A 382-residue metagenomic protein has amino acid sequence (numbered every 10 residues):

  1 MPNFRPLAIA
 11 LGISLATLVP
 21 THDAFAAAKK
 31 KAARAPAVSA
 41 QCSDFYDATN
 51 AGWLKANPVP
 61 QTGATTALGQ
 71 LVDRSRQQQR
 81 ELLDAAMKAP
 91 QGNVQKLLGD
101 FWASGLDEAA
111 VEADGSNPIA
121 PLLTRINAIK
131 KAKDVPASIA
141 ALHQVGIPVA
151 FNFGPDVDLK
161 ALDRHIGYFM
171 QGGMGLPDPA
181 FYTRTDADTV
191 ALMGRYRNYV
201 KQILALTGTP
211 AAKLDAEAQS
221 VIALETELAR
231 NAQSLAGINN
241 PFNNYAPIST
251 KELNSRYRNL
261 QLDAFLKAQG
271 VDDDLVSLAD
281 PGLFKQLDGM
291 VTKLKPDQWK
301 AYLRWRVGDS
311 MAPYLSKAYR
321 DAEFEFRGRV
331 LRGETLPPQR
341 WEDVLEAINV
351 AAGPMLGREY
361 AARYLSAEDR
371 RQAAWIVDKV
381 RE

Functional and structural regions predicted by a protein language model:
M1-P6: Positively charged n-region of N-terminal signal peptides that target proteins for export
A8-L18: Bacterial N-terminal signal peptides
T21-H22, S39: Mature extracytoplasmic/luminal segments of secretory-pathway proteins
A24-A28: Boundary at the C-terminal end of the N-terminal hydrophobic targeting segment
A32-A33: Conserved phosphate-chemistry cores used by DNA topoisomerases
P36-Q41, L159-A161: Extracellular/periplasmic catalytic domains that process cell-envelope and extracellular macromolecules
S39-D44, A48-I119: Active-site-surrounding "flap" and adjacent substrate/cofactor-binding loops of secreted or lumenal enzymes, prototyped
M87-E382: Noncatalytic, helix-rich "gating/capping" subdomain that lines the substrate-entry/channel surface of large enzyme
